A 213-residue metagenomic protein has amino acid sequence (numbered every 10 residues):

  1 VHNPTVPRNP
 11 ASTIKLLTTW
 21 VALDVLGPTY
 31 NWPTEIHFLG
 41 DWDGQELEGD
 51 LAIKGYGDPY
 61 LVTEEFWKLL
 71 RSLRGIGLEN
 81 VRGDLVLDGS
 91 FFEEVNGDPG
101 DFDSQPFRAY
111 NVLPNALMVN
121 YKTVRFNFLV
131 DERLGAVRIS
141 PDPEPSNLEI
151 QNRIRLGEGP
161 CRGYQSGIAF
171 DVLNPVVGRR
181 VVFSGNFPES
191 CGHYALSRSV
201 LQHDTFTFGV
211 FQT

Functional and structural regions predicted by a protein language model:
V1-H2: A short, well-structured edge-of-sheet supersecondary motif
R8, D24-T213: Conserved serine DD-peptidase/penicillin-binding transpeptidase domain and beta-lactam-recognizing active-site
R8-A22: Active/ligand-binding-proximal structured segments within catalytic/core domains that scaffold catalytic residues
